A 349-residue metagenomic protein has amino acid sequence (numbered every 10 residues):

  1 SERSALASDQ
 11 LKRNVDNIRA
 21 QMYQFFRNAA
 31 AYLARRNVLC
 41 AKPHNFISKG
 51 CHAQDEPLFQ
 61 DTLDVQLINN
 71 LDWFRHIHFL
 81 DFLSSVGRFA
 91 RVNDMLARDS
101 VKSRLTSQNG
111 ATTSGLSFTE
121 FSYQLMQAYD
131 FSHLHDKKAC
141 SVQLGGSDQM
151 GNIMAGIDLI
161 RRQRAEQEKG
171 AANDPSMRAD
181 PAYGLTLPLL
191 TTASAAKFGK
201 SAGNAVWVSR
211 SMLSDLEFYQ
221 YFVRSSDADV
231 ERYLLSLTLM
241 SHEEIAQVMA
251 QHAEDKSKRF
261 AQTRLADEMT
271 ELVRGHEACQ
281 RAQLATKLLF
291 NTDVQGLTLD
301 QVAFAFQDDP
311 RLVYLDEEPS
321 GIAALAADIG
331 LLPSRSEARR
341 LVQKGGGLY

Functional and structural regions predicted by a protein language model:
S1-I157, R164-Y183, A196: NTP-dependent nucleotidyl-transfer catalytic core
L159-Y349: Conserved nucleotide- and phosphate/pyrophosphate-binding catalytic cores in adenylate/nucleotidyl-handling enzymes
